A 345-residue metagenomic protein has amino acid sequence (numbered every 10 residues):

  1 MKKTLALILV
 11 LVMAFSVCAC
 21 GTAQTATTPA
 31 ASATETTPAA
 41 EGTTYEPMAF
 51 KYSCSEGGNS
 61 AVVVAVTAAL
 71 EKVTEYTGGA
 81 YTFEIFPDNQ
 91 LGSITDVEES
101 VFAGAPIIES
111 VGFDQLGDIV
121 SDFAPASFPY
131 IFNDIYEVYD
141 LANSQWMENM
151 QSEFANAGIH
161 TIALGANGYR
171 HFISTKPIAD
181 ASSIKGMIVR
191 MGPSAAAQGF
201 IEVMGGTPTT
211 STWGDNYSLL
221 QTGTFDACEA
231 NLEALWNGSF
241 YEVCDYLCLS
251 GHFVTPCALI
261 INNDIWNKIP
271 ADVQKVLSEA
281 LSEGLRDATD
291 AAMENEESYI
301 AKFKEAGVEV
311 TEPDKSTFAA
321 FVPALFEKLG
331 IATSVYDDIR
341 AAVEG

Functional and structural regions predicted by a protein language model:
M1-L9: Positively charged n-region of N-terminal signal peptides that target proteins for export
A6, T22, T34-T36: Ala/Thr-enriched low-complexity intrinsically disordered regions
I8-L9, W146, I159, N295: Generic detector of short alpha-helix boundary/capping microenvironments and adjacent low-complexity segments
S16-A19: C-terminal motif of bacterial Sec signal peptides marking the signal peptidase cleavage site
T22-A26, A39-Y136, F154-G345: N-terminal secretory/targeting leader peptides
T28-A33: Ser/Thr/Gly/Pro-rich low-complexity, disordered linker/stalk segments of secreted and cell-surface proteins
Y136-Q151: A gly/proline- and charged-residue-enriched helix-loop-helix capping module
